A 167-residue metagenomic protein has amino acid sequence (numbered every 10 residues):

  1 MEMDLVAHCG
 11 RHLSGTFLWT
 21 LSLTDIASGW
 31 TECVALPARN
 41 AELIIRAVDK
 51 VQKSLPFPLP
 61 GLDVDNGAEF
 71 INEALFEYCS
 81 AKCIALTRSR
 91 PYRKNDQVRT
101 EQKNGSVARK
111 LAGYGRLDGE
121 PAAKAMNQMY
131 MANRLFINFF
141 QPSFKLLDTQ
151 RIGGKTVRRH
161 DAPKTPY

Functional and structural regions predicted by a protein language model:
M1, L43-R46, N66, F70-A74 (+1 more regions): Generic recognition of stable, solvent-exposed alpha-helical segments in well-folded globular domains
M1-S22, W30: Mobile-element integrase/transposase regions, centering on the N-terminal DNA-binding/Zn-coordinating module
D4, L23, G29, V48 (+5 more regions): Mobile genetic element proteins and their domesticated derivatives, centered on retroelements and DNA transposons
L5-C9, D25-A27, A38-N40, A68: Short, flexible loop/turn elements at secondary-structure junctions
T16, T24, C33-P56: Active-site beta-loop-alpha junctions of metal-dependent nucleic acid enzymes, especially the RNase H-like/DDE
V64-N66, F70-C79, L86-A112, G153-T156: RNase H-like two-metal-ion nuclease catalytic core shared by retroviral integrases and related mobile-element nucleases
Y92-R93, R99-S143, L147: Surface-exposed, charged/polar loop-rich segments that form substrate/cofactor-binding or regulatory interfaces
R134-Y167: Charged, gly/pro-enriched flexible loop segments at helix/strand junctions
